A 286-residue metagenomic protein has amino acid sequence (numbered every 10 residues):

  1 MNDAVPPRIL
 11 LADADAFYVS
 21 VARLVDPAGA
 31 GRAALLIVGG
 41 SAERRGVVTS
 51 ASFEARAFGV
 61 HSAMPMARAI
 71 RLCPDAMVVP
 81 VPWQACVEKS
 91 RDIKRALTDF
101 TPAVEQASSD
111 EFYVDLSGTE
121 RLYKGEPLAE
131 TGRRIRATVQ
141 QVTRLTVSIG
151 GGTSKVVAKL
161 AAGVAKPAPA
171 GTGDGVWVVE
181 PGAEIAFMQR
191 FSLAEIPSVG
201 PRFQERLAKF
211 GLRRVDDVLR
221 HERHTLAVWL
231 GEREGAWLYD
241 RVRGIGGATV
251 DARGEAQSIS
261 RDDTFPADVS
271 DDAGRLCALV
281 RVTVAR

Functional and structural regions predicted by a protein language model:
M1-S109, Y113: Residues that scaffold, gate, or flank divalent-cation-dependent active/transport sites
N2, E195, F203-R286: DNA-contacting surface of Y-family translesion DNA polymerases
V21-R23, V48-A51, V157-A165, T249-R253: Short acidic, glycine/serine/threonine-rich loops at helix termini
P80-W83, E120-L128, D174-V178, F187-E195 (+2 more regions): Flexible, glycine/proline-enriched loop segments at strand-loop-helix junctions that form or flank small-ligand binding
S109-S117, T153-A158, H221: Short, conserved phosphate-binding/catalytic loop or strand-edge motifs used in phosphoryl-/nucleotidyl-transfer
V114-R136, A165, G211: Catalytic palm subdomain of template-directed nucleic-acid polymerases, centered on the conserved carboxylate motif
E130-A194: Long, highly charged, low-complexity intrinsically disordered interaction regions that mediate electrostatic DNA/RNA
